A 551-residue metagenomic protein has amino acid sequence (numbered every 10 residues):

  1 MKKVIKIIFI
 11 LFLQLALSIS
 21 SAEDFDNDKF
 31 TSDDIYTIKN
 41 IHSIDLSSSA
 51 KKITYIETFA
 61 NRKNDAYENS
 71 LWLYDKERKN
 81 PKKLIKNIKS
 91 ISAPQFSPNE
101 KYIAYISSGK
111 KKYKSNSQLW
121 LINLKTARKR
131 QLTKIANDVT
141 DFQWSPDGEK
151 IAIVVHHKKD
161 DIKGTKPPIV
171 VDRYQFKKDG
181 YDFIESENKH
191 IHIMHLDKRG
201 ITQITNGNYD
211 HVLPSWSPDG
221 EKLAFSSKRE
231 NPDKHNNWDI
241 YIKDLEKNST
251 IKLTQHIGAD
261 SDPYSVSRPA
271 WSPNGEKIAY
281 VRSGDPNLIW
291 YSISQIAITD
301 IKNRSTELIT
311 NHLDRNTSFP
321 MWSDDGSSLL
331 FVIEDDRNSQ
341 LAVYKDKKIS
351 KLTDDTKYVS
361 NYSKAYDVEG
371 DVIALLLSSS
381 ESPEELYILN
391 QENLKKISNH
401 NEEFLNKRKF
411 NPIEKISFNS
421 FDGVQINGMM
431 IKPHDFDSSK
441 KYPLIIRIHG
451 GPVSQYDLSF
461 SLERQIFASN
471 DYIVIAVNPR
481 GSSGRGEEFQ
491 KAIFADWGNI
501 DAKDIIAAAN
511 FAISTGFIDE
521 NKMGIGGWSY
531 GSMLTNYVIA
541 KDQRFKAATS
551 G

Functional and structural regions predicted by a protein language model:
E23-I41, L73-S90, S107, L121-D138 (+6 more regions): Multi-bladed beta-propeller domains
D45, Q95, Q143, S215 (+3 more regions): Conserved beta-strand position repeated across blades of beta-propeller domains
S48-S49, P98-N99, P146-D147, P218-D219 (+3 more regions): Residue-level detector of Asp-centered blade-edge/turn motifs that repeat once per structural unit in beta-propeller
I53, E100-I103, L132, I151-A152 (+4 more regions): Hydrophobic beta-strand positions that form the internal "hydrophobic ladder" of WD40/Gbeta-like beta-propeller blades
K63-E68, K111-N116, D182-N188, P232-W238 (+3 more regions): Short, solvent-exposed loop/turn segments at conserved positions within beta-propeller repeat blades
E68-N69, H156-M194, N237, S283 (+5 more regions): Predominantly five- to eight-bladed beta-propeller fold
H400-N521, W528: Cap/lid segment of the alpha/beta-hydrolase catalytic domain
A509-G551: Primarily recognizes the serine-hydrolase "nucleophile elbow" in alpha/beta-hydrolase and SGNH/GDSL folds
